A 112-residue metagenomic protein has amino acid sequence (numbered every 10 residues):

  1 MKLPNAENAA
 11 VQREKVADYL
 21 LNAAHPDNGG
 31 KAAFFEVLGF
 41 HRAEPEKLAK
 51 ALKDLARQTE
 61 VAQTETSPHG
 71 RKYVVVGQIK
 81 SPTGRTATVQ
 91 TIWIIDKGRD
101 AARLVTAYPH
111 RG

Functional and structural regions predicted by a protein language model:
M1-G77: Compact soluble domain cores
S67-G112: Short, compact, well-ordered microdomains
